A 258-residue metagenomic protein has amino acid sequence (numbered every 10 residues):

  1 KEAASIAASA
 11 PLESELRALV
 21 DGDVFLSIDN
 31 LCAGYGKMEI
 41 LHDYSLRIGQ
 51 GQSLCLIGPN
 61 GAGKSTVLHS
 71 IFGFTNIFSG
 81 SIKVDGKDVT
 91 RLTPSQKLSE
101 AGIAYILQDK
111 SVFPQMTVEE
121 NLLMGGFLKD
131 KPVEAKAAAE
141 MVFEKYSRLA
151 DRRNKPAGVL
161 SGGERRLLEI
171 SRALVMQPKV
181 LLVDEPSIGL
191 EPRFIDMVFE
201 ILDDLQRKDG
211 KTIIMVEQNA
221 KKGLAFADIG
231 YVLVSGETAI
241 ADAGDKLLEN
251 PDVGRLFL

Functional and structural regions predicted by a protein language model:
K1-C32: ABC-family P-loop ATPase nucleotide-binding domain
G36, N76, V118-A137, K145-S147 (+1 more regions): ABC-type ATPase nucleotide-binding domains, specifically the catalytic core motifs of the NBD
I57-P59: The feature captures the beta-strand-to-loop junction immediately N-terminal to the Walker
F72: Helix-to-loop junction immediately C-terminal to a conserved catalytic motif
G80-D88, S99-A101, E134-A139, E144 (+1 more regions): Conserved ABC transporter NBD signature motif
P156-L160: Conserved ABC ATPase signature
A173-L174: ABC ATPase C-loop
D196-G210: Helical segment within the ABC ATPase nucleotide-binding domain
